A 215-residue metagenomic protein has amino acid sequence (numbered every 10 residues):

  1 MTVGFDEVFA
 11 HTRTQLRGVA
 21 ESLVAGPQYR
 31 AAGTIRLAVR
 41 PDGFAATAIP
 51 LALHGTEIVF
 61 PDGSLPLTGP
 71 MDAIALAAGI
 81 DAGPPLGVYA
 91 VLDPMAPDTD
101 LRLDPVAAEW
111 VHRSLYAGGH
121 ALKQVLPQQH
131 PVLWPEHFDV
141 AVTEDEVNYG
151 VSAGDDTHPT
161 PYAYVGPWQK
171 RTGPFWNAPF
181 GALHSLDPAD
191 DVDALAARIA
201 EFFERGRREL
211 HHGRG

Functional and structural regions predicted by a protein language model:
M1-E57: N-terminal ordered "arm"
M1-E7, H11-Q15, V19, L23 (+1 more regions): Hydrophobic, aromatic-enriched alpha-helical segments typical of multi-pass transmembrane helices
L51-L92: Hydrophobic, ordered structural segments
S64-L76, L126-Q129, T157, G173-A178: Extended intrinsically disordered, low-complexity coil regions enriched in Ser, Thr, Gly, Ala and often Pro
A77-P131: Surface-exposed beta-loop interaction hotspot
G119-H158: A mid-sequence, solvent-exposed acidic-amphipathic segment
V151-H184: Low-complexity, glycine/alanine/valine/leucine- and proline-rich hydrophobic stretches
T172-G215: Long, compositionally biased interface segments
